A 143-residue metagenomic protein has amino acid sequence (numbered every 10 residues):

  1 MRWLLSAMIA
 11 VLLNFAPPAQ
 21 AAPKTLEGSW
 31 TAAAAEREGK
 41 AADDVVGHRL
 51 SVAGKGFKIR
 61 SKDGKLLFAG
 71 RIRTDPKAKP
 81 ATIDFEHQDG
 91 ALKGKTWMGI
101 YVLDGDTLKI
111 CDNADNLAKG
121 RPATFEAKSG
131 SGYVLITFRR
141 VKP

Functional and structural regions predicted by a protein language model:
L5-A16: Bacterial N-terminal signal peptides
P17-T31: N-terminal helix-cap/turn-to-beta initiation motif at the start of protein domains
A32-A42, G56-T124: Contiguous, well-ordered beta-strand patches that form the walls/edges of small beta-barrel/beta-sandwich domains
S129-P143: C-terminal partner/receptor-binding element of secreted or periplasmic proteins
